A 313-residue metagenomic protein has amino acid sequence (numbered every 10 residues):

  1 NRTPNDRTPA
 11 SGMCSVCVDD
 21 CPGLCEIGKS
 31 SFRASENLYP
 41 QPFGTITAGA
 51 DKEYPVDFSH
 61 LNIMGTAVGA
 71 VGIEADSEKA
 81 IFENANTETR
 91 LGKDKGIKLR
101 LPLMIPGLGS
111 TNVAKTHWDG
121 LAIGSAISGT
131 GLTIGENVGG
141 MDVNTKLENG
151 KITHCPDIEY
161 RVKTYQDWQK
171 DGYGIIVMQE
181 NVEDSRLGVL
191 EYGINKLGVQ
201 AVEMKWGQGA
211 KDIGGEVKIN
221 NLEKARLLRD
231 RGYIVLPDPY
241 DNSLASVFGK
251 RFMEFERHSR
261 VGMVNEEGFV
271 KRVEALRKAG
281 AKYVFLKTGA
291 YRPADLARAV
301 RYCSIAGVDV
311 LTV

Functional and structural regions predicted by a protein language model:
N1-L99, V113-H117, I123-A126, G131 (+5 more regions): Conserved, well-structured core domains of diverse proteins
T3, I134, R301-Y302: Non-catalytic, soluble scaffold/interaction modules
L101-P106, T130-E136, G174-E180, Q200-W206 (+2 more regions): Hydrophobic faces of well-ordered beta-strands that scaffold small-molecule active sites in alpha/beta enzyme cores
L103-T116, Q179-S185, E256-N265, F285-A294: Active-site mouth loops of central-metabolism enzymes
G120-I123, Y160-T164, Y192, K271 (+2 more regions): Alpha-helical scaffolding segments of alpha/beta enzyme cores, especially the outer helices of TIM-barrel or partial
G135-T153, W206, V235-L236, Y240 (+1 more regions): Glycine-rich, proline-tolerant flexible connector loops at the mouths of alpha/beta enzymes
N137-N144, M178-R186: Short, glycine/charge-rich beta-strand/loop segments that flank catalytic centers and engage negatively charged groups
F248-V313: Glycine-rich phosphate/ribose-binding loops and adjacent secondary-structure elements that form binding surfaces
